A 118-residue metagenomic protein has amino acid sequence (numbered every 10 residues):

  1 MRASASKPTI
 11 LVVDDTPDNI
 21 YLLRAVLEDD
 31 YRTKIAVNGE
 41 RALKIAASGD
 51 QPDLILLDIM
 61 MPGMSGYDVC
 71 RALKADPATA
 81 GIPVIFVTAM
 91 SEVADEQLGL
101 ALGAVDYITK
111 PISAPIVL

Functional and structural regions predicted by a protein language model:
L11, I35-L54: Acidic, metal-coordinating helix/loop segments flanking the phosphotransfer/catalytic sites of two-component signaling
P17-I35: Two-component/phosphorelay signaling modules centered on CheY-like receiver
N38-R41, S65-R71, G103: Acidic catalytic/metal-coordinating carboxylates
K44-A47, Y67-A80: Short amphipathic alpha-helix used as the core "switch/output" element in two-component signaling
M61, G99: Receiver (REC) domain active-site loop signature in two-component systems and cognate sites in sensor histidine kinases
P62, A80, E92, K110-P111: The feature encodes the CheY-like receiver
P111-L118: C-terminal output helix
